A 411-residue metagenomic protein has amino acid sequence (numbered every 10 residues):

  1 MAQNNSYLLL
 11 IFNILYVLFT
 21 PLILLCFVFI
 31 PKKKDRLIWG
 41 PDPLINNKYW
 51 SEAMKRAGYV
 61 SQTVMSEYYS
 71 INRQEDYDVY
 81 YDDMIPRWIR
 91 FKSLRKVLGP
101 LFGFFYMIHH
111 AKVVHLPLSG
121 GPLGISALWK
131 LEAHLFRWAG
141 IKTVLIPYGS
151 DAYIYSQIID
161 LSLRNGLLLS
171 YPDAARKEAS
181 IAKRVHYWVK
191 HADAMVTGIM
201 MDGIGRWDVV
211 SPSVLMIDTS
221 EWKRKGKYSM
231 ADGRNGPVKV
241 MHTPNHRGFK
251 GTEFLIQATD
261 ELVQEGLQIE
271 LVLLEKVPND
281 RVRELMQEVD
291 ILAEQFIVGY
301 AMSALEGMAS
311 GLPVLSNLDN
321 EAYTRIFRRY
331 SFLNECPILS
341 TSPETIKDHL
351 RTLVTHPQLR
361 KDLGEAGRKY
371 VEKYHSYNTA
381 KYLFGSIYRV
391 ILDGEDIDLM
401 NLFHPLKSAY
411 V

Functional and structural regions predicted by a protein language model:
D35-P41, F104-L128, K142-L145, I291: Short N-terminal targeting/anchoring amphipathic segment
L37, S211-V214, D218-K250, I256: Conserved donor-binding/catalytic core segment of Leloir-type glycosyltransferases
V79-Y81, L145-E178, F249, I326-Y330: Acceptor-binding helix/loop patch of EC 2.4 sugar-transfer enzymes, predominantly nucleotide-sugar-dependent
F102-I108, L131-K142, S162-A194, L406: Membrane-proximal helix-turn-helix segments that form the acceptor-binding/catalytic region of lipid-linked
I154-Y155, P172-E221, Q257: A short, active-site helix/loop in glycosyltransferases that binds the activated sugar's phosphate group
P313-Y323: Short hydrophobic beta-strand element within catalytic cores of glycosyltransferases and related nucleotide-activated
T324-R351: Change "using UDP/GDP/dTDP sugars" to "using nucleotide sugars
Q358-D396: A charged, aromatic-enriched C-terminal amphipathic alpha-helix characteristic of glycosyltransferases across folds
